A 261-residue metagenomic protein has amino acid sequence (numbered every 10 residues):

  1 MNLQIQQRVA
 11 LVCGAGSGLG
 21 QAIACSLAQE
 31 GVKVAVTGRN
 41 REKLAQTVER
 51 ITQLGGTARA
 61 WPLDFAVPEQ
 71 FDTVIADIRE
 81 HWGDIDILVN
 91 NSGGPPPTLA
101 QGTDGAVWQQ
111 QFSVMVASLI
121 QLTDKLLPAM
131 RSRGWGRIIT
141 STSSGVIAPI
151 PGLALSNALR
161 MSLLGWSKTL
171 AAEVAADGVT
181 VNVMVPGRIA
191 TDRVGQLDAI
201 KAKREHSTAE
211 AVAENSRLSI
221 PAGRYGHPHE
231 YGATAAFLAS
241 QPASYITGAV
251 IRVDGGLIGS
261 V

Functional and structural regions predicted by a protein language model:
V9, G14-G18, N40: Conserved glycine-rich cofactor-binding loop
F71, L99-F112, S216-R217: Substrate-binding pocket helix/loop in short-chain dehydrogenase/reductase
T123-D124, K168: A short, exposed helix-loop element centered on a Lys and neighboring polar residues
P128, A172-E173, S244: Alpha-helical segment proximal to the catalytic Tyr-Lys
I139-L163, S167-A176, R188-I189: Catalytic loop of short-chain dehydrogenase/reductase
A148, R224, A236, T247-V261: Short C-terminal tail/terminal secondary-structure segment of NAD(P)H-dependent dehydrogenase/reductase domains
A175, T180, I246-G248: Short, small/polar-rich loop/turn modules that mediate ligand/substrate recognition or access, typified
